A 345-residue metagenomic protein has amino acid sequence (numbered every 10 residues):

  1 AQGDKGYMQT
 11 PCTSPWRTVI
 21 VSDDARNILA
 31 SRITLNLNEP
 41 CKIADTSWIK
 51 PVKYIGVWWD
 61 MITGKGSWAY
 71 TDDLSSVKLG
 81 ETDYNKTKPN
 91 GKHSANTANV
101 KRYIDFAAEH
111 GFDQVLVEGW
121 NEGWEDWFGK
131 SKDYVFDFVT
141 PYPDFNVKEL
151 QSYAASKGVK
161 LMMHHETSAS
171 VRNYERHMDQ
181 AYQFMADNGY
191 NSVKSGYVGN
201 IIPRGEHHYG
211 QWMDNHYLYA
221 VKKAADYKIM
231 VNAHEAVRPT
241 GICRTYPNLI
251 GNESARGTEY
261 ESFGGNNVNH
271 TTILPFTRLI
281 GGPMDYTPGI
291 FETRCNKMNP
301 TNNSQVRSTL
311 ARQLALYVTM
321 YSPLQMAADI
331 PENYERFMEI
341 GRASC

Functional and structural regions predicted by a protein language model:
A1-A44: N-terminal accessory beta-strand-rich subdomains and adjacent acidic, glycine-rich linkers that precede catalytic cores
R26-S31, K42-T46, K50, W59-Y70: Conserved mixed alpha/beta catalytic, RNA-binding, or beta-rich assembly cores of soluble enzyme, regulatory
W58-N99, H164-H177: Active-site mouth loops of central-metabolism enzymes
T97-W120, F184-S192: Catalytic domains of carbohydrate-active enzymes, especially glycoside hydrolases
G119-P300, S304-Q305: Aromatic- and carboxylate-enriched substrate-binding clefts and catalytic-loop regions of carbohydrate-active enzymes
K228-E235, S262, P323-I340: Acidic/polar loop patches that form or flank catalytic/metal-binding clefts of enzymes that bind anionic ligands
N302-N303, R312-Q325, P331: Catalytic domains of carbohydrate-active enzymes that cleave complex glycans
A343-C345: Conserved small/polar residues in nucleotide/adenosyl-binding loops
